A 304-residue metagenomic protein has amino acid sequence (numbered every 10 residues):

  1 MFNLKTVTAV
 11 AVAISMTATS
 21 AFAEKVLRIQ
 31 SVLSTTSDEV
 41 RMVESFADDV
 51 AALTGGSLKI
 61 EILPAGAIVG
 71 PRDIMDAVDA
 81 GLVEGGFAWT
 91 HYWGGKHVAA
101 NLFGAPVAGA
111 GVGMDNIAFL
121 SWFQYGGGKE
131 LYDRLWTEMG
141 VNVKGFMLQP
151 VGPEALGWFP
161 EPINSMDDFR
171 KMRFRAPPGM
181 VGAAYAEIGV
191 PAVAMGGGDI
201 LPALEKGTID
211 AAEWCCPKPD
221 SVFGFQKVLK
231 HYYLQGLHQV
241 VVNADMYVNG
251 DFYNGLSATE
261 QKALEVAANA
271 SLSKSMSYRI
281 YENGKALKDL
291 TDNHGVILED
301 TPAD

Functional and structural regions predicted by a protein language model:
F2, A9-A13, F22-F119, T137-D304: N-terminal secretory/targeting leader peptides
M16: Conserved TIR/SEFIR loop-to-helix hotspot centered on a Trp-containing motif with a nearby acidic residue
A118-S121, Y132: Divalent-metal coordination cores built from histidine and acidic residues
Y125-G140: Hinge/lid segment of periplasmic solute-binding proteins
